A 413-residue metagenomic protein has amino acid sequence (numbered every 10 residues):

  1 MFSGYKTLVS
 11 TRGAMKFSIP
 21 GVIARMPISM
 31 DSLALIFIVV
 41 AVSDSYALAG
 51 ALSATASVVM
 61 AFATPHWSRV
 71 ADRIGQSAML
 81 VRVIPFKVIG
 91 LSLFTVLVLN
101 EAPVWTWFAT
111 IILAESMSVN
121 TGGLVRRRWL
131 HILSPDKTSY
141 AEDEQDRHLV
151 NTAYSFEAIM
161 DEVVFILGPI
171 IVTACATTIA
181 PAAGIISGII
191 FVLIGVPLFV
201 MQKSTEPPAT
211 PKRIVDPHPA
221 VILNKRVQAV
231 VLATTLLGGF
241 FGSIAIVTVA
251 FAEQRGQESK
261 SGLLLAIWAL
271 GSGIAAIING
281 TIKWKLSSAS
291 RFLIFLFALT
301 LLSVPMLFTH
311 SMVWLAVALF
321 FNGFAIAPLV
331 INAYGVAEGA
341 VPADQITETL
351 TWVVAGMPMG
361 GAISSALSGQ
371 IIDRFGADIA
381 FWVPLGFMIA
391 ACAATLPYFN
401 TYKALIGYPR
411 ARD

Functional and structural regions predicted by a protein language model:
F2-A61, P217, V221-A266: Helix-loop boundary and gating motifs at the non-cytosolic
V22, P103-T121, T235, L315-P328: Hydrophobic core of transmembrane alpha-helices in multi-pass small-molecule transporters, especially MFS/SLC-type
F62-Q76, A176, A275-S288, I372: Helix-to-loop junctions at the C-terminal end of transmembrane segments in multipass secondary transporters
P85-A102, A298-H310: C-terminal ends and interior cores of transmembrane alpha-helices in multi-pass membrane transporters/permeases
P103, T177-I190, S259, Q370-I389: A membrane-interface helix-boundary motif in multi-pass transporters
V119-K137, T248, P328-V341: Intracellular juxtamembrane helix-capping segments at the cytosolic ends of symmetry-related transmembrane helices
A289-A333: C-terminal transmembrane helical hairpin of 12-TM major facilitator-type secondary transporters
D344-F375: A late C-terminal transmembrane helix in Major Facilitator Superfamily
